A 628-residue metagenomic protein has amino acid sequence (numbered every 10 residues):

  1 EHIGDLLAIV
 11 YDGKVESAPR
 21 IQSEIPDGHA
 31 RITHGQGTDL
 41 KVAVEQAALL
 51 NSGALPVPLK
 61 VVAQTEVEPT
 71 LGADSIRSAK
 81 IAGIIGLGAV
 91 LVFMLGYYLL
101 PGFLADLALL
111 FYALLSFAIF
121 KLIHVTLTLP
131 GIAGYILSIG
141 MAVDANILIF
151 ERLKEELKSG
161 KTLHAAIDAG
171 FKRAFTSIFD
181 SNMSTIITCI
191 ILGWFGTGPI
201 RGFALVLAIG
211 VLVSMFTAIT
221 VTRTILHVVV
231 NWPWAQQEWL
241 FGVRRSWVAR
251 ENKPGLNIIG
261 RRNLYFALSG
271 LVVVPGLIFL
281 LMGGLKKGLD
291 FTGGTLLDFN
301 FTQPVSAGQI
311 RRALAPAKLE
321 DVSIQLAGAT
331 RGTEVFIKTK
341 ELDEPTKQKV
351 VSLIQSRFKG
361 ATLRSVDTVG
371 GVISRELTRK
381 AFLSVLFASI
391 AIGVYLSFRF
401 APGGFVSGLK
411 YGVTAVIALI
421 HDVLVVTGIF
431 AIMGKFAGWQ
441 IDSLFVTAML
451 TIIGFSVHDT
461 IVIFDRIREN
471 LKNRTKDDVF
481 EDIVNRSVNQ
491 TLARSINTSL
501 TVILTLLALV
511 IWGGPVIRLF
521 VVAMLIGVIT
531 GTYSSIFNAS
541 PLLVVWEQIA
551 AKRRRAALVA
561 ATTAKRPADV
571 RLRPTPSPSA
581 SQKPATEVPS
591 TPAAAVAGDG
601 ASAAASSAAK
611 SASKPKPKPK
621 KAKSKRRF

Functional and structural regions predicted by a protein language model:
E1-F628: A structural signal for conserved, well-ordered secondary-structure elements that form binding/interaction cores
